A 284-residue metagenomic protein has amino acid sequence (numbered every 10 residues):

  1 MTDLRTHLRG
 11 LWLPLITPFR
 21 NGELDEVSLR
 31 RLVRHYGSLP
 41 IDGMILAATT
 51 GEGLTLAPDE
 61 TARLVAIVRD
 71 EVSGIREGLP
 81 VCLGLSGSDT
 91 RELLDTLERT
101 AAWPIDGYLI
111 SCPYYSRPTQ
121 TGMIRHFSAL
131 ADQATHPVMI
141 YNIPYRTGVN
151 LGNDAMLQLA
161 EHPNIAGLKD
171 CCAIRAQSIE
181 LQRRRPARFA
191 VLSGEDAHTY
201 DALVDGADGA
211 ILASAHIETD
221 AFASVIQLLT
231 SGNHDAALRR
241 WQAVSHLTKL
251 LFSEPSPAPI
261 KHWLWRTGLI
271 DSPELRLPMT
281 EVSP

Functional and structural regions predicted by a protein language model:
T2, H7-T17, H35, L39-I41 (+3 more regions): C-terminal alpha-helical cap/extension of soluble enzyme domains
T2-N150: Active-site beta->alpha loop and helix N-cap motifs at the rims of alpha/beta catalytic domains
R9, D42, A47-T50, L83 (+5 more regions): Short glycine-rich loop/turn motifs that provide flexible caps or phosphate-binding loops at active sites
E26, P58, N153, S231 (+1 more regions): Alpha-helix N-capping/helix-start residues
L29, T61, V65, L93 (+6 more regions): A general structural signal for well-ordered alpha-helical segments in protein cores
R76-P80, V138, G167, F189 (+1 more regions): Secondary-structure boundary/capping signal
A129-Q133, P144-F252: Catalytic alpha/beta core domains of metabolic enzymes, predominantly
